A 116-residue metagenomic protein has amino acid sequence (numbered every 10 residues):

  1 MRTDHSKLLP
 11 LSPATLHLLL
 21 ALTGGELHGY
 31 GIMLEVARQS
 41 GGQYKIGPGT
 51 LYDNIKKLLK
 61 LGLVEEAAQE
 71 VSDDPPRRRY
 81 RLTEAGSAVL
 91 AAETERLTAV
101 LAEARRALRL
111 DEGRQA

Functional and structural regions predicted by a protein language model:
D4-L8, A68-Q69: Short beta-strand/turn micro-motifs at beta-sheet edges
S6-T50: N-terminal helix-turn-helix DNA-binding core of bacterial DNA-binding proteins
L51-L58: Basic amphipathic alpha-helical segments that dock to polyanions
L59-P76, R81: Beta-hairpin "wing" of winged helix-turn-helix
A85-A116: Amphipathic alpha-helical dimerization/coiled-coil segments that flank or bridge DNA-binding/regulatory modules
